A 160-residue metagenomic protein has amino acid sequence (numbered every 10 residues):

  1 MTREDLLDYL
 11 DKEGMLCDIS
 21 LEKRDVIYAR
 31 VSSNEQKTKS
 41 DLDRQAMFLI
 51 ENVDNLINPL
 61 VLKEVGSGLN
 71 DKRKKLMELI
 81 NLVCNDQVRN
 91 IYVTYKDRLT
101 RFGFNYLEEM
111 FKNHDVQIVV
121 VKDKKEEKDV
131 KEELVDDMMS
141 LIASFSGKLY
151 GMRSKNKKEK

Functional and structural regions predicted by a protein language model:
T2-K160: Short, structured surface patches at the beginning of a domain
